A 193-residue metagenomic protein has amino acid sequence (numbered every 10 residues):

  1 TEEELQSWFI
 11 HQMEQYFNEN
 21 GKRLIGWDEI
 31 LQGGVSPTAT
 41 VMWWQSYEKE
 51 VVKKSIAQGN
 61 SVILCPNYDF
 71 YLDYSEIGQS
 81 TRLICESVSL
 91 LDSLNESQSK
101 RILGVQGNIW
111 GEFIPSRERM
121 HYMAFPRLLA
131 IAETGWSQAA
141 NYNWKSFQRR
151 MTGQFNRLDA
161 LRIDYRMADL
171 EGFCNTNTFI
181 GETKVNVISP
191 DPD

Functional and structural regions predicted by a protein language model:
T1-T40, W44-S61: Active-site neighborhood of glycoside hydrolase catalytic domains
E2-S7, A39-M42, I114, E118-H121 (+1 more regions): Hydrophobic alpha-helical scaffolding
E29-L31, W44-S46, N67-F70, N108-E112: Active-site beta-loop-alpha junctions enriched in small/polar residues
V35-P37, L72-T81, R117-H121: Histidine/acidic-residue-rich catalytic or RNA/ligand-binding cores of hydrolases and nuclease-related proteins
E50-I109: Aromatic-lined glycan-binding groove of carbohydrate-active enzymes
S97-W136: Catalytic grooves of carbohydrate-active enzymes
W144-G172: Acidic/aromatic/glycine-rich contiguous surface patches that form carbohydrate-binding/processing clefts and analogous
R162-D193: Low-complexity, disordered linker/stalk regions enriched in Pro/Thr/Ser/Gly
